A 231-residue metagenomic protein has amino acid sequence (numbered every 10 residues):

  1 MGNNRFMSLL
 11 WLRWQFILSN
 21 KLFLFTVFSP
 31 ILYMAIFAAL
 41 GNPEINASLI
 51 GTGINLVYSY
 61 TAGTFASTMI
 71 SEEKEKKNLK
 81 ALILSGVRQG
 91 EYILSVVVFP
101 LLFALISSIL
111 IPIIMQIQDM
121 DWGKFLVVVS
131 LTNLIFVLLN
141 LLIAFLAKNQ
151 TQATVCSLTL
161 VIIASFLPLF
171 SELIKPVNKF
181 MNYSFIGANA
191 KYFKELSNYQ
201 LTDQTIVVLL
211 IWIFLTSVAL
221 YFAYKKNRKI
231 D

Functional and structural regions predicted by a protein language model:
M1-F23: N-terminal Sec/SRP start-transfer signal
F16-P43, I50-F65, C156-P168, V208-S217: Hydrophobic alpha-helical transmembrane segments of multi-pass membrane transport/permease proteins
N46-L84, Q89-I111: Hydrophobic alpha-helical transmembrane segments of multi-pass membrane transport proteins
I111-F125, L146, F170, K191: Short helix-loop junctions at transmembrane helix boundaries
L131-P168: A structural motif at transmembrane helix-loop-helix junctions in multipass membrane proteins
L142, L210-D231: Junction motif at the cytosolic side of a transmembrane helix
P168-F214, V218: Terminal transmembrane helical anchor/hairpin motif
